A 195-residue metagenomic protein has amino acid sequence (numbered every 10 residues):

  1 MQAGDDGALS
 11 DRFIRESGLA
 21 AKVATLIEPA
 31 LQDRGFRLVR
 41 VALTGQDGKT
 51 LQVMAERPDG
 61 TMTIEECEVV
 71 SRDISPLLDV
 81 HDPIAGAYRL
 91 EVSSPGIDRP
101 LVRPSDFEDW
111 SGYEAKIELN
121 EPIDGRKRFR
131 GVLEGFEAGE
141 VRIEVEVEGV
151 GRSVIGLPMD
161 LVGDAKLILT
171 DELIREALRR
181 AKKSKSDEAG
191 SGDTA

Functional and structural regions predicted by a protein language model:
M1-L167, D171-A195: Short Lys/Arg-rich amphipathic alpha-helical segments
